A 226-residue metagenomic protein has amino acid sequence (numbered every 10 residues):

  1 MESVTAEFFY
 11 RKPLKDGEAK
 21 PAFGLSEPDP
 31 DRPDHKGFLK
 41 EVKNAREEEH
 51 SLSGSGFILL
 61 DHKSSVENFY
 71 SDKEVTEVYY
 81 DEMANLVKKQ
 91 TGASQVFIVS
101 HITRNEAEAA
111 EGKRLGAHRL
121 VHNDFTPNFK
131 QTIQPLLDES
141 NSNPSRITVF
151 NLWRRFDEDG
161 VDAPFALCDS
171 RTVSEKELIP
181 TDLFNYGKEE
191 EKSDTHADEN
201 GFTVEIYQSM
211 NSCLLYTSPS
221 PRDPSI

Functional and structural regions predicted by a protein language model:
E2-T203, Y207-N211: Non-heme Fe(II) oxygenase catalytic core, chiefly the N-lobe of the double-stranded beta-helix
Y216-I226: Single conserved hydrophobic/aromatic residue that forms the stacking wall/gate of nucleotide- or nucleobase-binding
